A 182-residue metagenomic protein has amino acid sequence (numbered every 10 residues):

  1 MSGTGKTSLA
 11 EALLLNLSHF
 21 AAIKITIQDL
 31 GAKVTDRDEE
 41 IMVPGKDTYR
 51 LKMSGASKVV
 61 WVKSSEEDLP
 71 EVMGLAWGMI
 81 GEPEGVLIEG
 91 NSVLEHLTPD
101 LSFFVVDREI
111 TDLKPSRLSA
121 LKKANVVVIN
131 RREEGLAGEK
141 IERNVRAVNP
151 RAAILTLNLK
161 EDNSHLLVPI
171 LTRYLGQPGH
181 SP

Functional and structural regions predicted by a protein language model:
M1-S2: The conserved Walker
K6: Conserved lysine of the Walker
E11-S64: N-terminal phosphate/diphosphate-binding loop that engages ATP/GTP or pyrophosphate donors across diverse enzyme folds
L17, A56, P83, P99-D100 (+1 more regions): Short, well-ordered alpha-helix to beta-strand connector turns
A22, P44, M53-S54, K58-L69 (+2 more regions): C-terminal accessory "lid"/substrate-recognition subdomains
I23-K24, I88-E89, V105: Short beta-strand segments
V62-L94: Phosphate-binding/switch loop-helix module in NTP-utilizing enzymes
N91-P169: Conserved catalytic-core segment of NTP-binding enzymes
